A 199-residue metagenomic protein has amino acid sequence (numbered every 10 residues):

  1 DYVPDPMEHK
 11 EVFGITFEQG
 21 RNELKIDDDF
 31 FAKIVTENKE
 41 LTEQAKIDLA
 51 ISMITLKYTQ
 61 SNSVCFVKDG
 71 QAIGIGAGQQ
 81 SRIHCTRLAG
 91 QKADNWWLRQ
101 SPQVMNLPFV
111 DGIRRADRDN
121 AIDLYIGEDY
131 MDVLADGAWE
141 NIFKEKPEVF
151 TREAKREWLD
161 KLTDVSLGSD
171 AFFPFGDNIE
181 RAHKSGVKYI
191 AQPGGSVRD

Functional and structural regions predicted by a protein language model:
D1-A191, S196-D199: ATP-dependent carboxylate/acyl-activation modules
